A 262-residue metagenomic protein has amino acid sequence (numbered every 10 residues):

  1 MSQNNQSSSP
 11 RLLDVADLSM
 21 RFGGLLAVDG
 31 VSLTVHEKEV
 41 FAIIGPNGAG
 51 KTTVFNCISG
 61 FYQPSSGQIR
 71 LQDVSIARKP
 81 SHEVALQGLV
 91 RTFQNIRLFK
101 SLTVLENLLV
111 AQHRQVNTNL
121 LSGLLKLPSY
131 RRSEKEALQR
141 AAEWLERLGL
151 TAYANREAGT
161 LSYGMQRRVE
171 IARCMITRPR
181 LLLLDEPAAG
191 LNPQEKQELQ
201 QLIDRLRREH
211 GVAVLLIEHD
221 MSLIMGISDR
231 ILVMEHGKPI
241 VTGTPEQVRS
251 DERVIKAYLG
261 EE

Functional and structural regions predicted by a protein language model:
S2-E262: Glycine-rich phosphate-binding loops of nucleotide-dependent enzymes
